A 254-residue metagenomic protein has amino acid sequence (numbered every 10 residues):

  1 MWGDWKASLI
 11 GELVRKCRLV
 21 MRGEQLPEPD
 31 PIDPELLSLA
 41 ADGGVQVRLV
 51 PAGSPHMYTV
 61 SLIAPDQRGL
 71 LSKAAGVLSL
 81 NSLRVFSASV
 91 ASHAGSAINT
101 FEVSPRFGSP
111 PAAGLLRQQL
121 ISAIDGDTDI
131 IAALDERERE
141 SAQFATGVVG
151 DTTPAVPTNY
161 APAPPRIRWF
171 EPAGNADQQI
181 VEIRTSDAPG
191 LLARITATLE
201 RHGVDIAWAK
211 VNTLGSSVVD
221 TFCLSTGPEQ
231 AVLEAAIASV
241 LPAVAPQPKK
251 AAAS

Functional and structural regions predicted by a protein language model:
M1-S254: Non-catalytic interaction/regulatory segments
